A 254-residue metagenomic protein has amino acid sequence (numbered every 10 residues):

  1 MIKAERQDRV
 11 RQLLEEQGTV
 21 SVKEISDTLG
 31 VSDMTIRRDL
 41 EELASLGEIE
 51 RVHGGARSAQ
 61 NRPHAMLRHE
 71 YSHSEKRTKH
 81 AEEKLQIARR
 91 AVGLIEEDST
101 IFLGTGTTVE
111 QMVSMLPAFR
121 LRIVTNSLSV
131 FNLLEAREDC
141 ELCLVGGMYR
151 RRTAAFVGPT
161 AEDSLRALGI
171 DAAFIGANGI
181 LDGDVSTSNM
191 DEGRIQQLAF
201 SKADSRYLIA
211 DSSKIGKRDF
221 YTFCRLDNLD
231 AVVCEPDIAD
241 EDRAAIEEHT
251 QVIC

Functional and structural regions predicted by a protein language model:
I2-Q12, T19-K23, G30, S45 (+2 more regions): Conserved phosphate- and dinucleotide-binding cores of soluble alpha/beta proteins, encompassing both enzyme active
I2-R9, L13-T28, M34, L40-F102 (+3 more regions): HTH-adjacent hinge/linker in prokaryotic transcriptional regulators
N61, Q111-V113, A154, G183: Residue-level recognition of conserved structural "scaffold" positions that shape functional pockets and channels
G104-G106: Glycine-rich beta-strand-to-loop/alpha-helix junction loops that act as flexible
T108-M112, I215-R218: Short glycine/serine/threonine-rich phosphate/pyrophosphate-binding segments that cradle anionic phosphate groups
